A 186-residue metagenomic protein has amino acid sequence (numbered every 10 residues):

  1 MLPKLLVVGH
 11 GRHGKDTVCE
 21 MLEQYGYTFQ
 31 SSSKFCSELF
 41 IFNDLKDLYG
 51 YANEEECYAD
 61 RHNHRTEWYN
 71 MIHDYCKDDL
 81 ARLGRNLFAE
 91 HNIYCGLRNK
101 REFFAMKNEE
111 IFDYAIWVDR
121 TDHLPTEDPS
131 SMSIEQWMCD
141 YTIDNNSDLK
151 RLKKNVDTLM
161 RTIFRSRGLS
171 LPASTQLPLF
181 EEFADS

Functional and structural regions predicted by a protein language model:
M1-L5: Extreme N-terminal starter segment of soluble prokaryotic enzymes
L6-L22: Glycine-rich phosphate-binding P-loop
H10-H13, S32-S37, V118-T126: Short, acidic/turn-prone active-site loops that include or flank metal/cofactor- and phosphate-binding residues
K15-D16, S37, N99-F104: Short, well-ordered alpha-helical microsegments
E23-S31: Post-Walker A helix-loop "phosphate-sensing" segment adjacent to the P-loop in P-loop NTPases
S32-N92, R98: ATP-dependent small-molecule kinase phosphotransfer cores that center on conserved nucleotide phosphate-binding segments
G84-S133: ATP-dependent NMP and nucleoside kinases share a basic, alpha-helical "lid"
W117-D185: Small-molecule kinase domains that catalyze NTP-dependent phosphoryl transfer to phosphate-bearing small molecules
